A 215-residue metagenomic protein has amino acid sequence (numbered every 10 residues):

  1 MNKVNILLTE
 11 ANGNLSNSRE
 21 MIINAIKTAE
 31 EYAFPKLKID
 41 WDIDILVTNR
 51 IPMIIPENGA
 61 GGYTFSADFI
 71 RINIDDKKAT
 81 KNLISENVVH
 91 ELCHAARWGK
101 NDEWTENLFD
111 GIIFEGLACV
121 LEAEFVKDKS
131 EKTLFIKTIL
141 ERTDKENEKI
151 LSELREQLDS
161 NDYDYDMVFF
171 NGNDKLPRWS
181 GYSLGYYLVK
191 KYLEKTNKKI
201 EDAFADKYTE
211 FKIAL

Functional and structural regions predicted by a protein language model:
M1-E10: N-terminal, Lys/Arg- and Ser/Thr-rich interaction peptides
T9-A67: Auxiliary, metal-adjacent structural segments of Zn-dependent hydrolase domains
I72-N87, F109: Short pre-active-site segment immediately N-terminal to the catalytic Zn-binding motif
E86-G99: Active-site recognition of the HExxH zinc-binding catalytic motif
C93, N101-D102, R142-T143: Juxtamembrane/disordered regions of integral membrane proteins
G99-L108, D128-K137, K195, K199-D202: Inter-helical turn/loop segments and adjacent helix faces that build the functional surface of alpha-helical bundle
L108-E153: Post-HExxH zinc-binding segment in Zn-dependent metallohydrolases
S152-L215: Pan-zinc metallopeptidase signature
